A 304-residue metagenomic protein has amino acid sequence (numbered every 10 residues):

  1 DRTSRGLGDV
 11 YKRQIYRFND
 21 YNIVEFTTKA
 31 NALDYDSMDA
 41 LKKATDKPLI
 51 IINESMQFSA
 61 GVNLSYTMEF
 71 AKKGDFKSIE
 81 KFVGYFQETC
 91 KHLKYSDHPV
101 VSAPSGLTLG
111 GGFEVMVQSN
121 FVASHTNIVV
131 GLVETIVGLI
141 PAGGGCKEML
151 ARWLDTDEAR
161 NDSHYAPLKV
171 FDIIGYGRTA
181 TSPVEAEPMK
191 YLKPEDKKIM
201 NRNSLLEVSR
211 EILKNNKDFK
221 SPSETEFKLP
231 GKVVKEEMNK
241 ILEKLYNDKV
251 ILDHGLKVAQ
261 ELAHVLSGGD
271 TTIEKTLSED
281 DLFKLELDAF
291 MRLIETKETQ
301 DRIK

Functional and structural regions predicted by a protein language model:
D1-L7, Y11: Single conserved hydrophobic/aromatic residue that forms the stacking wall/gate of nucleotide- or nucleobase-binding
S4, M68-S78, F86, K91-V100 (+3 more regions): C-terminal amphipathic alpha-helical interaction region
R5, Y16-Y21: Segments forming glycine/polar-rich beta-alpha architectures that bind adenosine-containing cofactors
Y21-E25, M38-K77, G84-A103, H125-V129: A structural preference for short, pocket-lining loop segments at secondary-structure junctions
I79-V83, Q87, K91-T225: Conserved catalytic cores of soluble enzyme domains, especially glycine-rich substrate-binding beta-alpha loops
P230-A259: A glycine-rich beta-turn/hairpin centered on an aromatic-Pro dipeptide
